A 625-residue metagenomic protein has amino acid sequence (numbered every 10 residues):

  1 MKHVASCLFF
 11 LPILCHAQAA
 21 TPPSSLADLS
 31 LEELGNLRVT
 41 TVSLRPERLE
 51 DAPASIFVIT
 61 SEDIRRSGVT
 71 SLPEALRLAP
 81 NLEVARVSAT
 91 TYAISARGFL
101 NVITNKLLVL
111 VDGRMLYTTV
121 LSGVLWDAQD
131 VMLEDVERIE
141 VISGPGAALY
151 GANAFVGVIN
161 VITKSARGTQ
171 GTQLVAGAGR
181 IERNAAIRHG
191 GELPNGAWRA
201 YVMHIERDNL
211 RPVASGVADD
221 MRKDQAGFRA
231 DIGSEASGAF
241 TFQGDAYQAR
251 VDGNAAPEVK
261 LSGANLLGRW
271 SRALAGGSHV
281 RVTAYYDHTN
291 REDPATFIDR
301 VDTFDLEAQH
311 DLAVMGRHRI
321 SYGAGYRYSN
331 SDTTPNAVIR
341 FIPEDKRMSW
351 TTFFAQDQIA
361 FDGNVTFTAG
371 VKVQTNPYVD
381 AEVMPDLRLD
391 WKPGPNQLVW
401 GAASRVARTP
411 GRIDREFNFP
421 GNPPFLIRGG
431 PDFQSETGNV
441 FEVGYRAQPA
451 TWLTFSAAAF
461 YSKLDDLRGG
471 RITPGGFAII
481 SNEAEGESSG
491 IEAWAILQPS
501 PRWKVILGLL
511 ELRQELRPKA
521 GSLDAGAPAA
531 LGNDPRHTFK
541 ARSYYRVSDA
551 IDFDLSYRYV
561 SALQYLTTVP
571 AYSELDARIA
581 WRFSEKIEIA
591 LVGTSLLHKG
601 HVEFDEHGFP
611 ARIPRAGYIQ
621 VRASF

Functional and structural regions predicted by a protein language model:
T40-L49, P53-F57, P73-M115, E137: Extracytoplasmic beta-strand/coil segments of soluble accessory domains associated with Gram-negative outer-membrane
L72-A75, Y92-G98, L107-D112, W126-V131 (+3 more regions): N-terminal periplasmic accessory domains that precede and gate Gram-negative outer-membrane beta-barrel machines
M115-S143, G430: Short acidic/polar hinge/loop motifs at secondary-structure boundaries that mediate gating or recognition
A147-A148, N160, R167-T169, R188-S262 (+1 more regions): Periplasmic-side early beta-strands and strand-to-turn transitions of outer-membrane beta-barrels
G190-L193, G233, A530-F625: Conserved C-terminal beta-signal and adjacent last beta-strands/turns of outer-membrane beta-barrel proteins
G233-Y247, K260-D380, D390-G394, L453-F460 (+3 more regions): Face-selective signature of the C-terminal outer-membrane beta-barrel domain
P257-N265, R269-A273, D299-R300, M348 (+6 more regions): Outer-membrane beta-barrel signature, preferentially recognizing the C-terminal barrel domain of Gram-negative
A360-T366, F455-S456, F460-K463, N482-L563 (+1 more regions): Gram-negative outer-membrane beta-barrel transporters
